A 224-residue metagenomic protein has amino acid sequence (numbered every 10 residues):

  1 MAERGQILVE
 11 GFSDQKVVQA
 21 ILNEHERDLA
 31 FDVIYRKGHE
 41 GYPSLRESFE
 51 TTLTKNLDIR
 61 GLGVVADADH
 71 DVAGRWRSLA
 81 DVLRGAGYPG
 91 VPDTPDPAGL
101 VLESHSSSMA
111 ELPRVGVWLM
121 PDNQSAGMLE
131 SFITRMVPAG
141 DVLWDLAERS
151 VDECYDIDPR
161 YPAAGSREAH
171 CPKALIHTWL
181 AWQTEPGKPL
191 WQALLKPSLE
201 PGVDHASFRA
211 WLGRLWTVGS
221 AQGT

Functional and structural regions predicted by a protein language model:
A2, I21-D32, R46-G61, A68-T224: C-terminal accessory helical subdomains adjacent to catalytic cores in phosphodiester- and nucleotide-handling enzymes
I7-E10: Short hydrophobic beta-strand that contains or immediately precedes a catalytic carboxylate
F12, G38, D67-D69: An acidic- and aromatic-residue-enriched active-site/binding cleft used to recognize and process polar
S13, E40, Q124: Short alpha-helical
D14-V18: Short N-terminal binding/cap micro-motifs at the start of the first secondary-structure element
I34-R36: RNA-recognition motif
G38-L45: Conserved helicase/translocase motor-coupling segment
